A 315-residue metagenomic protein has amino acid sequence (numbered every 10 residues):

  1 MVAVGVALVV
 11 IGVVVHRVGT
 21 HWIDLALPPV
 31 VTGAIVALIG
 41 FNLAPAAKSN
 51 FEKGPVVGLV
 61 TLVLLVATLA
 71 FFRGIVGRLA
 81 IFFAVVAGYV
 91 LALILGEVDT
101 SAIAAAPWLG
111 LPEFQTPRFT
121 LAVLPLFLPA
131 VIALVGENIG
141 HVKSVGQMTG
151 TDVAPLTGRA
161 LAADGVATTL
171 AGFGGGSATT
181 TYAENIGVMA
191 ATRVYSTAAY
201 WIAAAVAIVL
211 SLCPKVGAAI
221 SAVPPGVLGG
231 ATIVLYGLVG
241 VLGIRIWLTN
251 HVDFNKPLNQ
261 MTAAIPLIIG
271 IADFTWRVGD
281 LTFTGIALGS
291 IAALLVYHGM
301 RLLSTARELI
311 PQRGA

Functional and structural regions predicted by a protein language model:
V2-D99, V209-P311: Membrane-embedded alpha-helical modules
V4, L124-P129, A167-A171, G226-G229: Short alpha-helical transmembrane interface motifs in multi-pass membrane proteins
P29-T32, V56, Q115-L124, V153-A160 (+2 more regions): Membrane-interfacial loop-to-helix junctions in multi-pass transporters
V57-T61, L79-A80, L95, P112-H141 (+1 more regions): Hydrophobic, membrane-embedded alpha-helices of multi-pass small-molecule transporters
V63-T68, L79, D99-A104, I132-T149 (+1 more regions): Juxtamembrane interface elements at the cytosolic ends of transmembrane helices in multi-pass membrane proteins
T100-E113, Q147-G150, A160, G299-A315: Intrinsically disordered, low-complexity non-transmembrane regions of multi-pass membrane transporters
L128-T197, R313: Membrane-embedded helical hairpins/re-entrant loop segments and their flanking transmembrane helices within multi-pass
A203-V206: N-terminal glycine-/lysine-enriched basic segments
